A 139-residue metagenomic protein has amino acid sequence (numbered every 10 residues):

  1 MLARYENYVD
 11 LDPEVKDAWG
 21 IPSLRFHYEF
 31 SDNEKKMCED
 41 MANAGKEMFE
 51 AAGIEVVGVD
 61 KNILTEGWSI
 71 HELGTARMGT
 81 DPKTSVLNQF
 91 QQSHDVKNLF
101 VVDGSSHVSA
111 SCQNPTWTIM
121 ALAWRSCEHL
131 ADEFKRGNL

Functional and structural regions predicted by a protein language model:
M1-F100, S105-C112, T116-T118, H129-L139: FAD-dependent oxidoreductase catalytic-site/capping-region signature
